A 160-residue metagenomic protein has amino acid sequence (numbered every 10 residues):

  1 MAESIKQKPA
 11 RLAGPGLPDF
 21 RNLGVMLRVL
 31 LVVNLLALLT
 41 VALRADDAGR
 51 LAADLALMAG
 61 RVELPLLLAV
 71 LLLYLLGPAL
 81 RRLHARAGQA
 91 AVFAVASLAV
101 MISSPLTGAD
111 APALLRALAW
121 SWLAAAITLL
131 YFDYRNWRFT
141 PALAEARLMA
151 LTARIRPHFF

Functional and structural regions predicted by a protein language model:
M1-T140: Hydrophobic alpha-helices of bacterial signal-transduction systems
N136-F159: Conserved HAMP-HisKA connector
